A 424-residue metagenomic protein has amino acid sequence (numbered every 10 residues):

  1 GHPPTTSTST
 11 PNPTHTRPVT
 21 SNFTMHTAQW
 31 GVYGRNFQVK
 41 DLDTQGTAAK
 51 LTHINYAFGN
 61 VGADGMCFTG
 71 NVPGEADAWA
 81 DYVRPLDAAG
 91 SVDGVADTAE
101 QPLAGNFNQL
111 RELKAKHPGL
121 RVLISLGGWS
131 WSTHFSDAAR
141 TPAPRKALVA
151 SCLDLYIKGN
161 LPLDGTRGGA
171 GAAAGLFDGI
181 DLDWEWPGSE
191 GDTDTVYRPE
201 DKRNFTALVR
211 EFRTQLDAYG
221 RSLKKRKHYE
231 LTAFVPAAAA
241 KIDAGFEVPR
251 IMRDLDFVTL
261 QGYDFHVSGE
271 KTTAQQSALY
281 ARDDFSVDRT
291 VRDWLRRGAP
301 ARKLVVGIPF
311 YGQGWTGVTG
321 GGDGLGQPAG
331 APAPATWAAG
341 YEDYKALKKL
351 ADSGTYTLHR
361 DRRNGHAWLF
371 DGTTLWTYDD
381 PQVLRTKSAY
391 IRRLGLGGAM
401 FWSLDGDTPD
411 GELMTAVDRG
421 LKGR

Functional and structural regions predicted by a protein language model:
R17-R167, E200, M414: Glycan-recognition patch characteristic of GH18 chitinases/ENGases and related GlcNAc/peptidoglycan-binding proteins
A28-Y33, F58-A63, G128-T133, W184-G191 (+4 more regions): Solvent-exposed loop/turn segments at secondary-structure junctions within structured extracellular/periplasmic domains
I54, I124, L182, F212 (+4 more regions): Conserved, mostly hydrophobic/aromatic
G62, A80-D87, Q313-G314, G321 (+1 more regions): Acidic/aromatic/glycine-rich contiguous surface patches that form carbohydrate-binding/processing clefts and analogous
T69-V92, P187-A346: Substrate-binding surface in catalytic domains of secreted glycosidases
G127-G128, Y156-P199, D264: Active-site groove signature of glycoside hydrolases
T141-I180, L208-L216, D243-D254: An active-site-proximal structural segment forming one wall of the substrate-binding cleft that immediately precedes
A335-G395: Hydrophobic, secondary-structure "cap" segments at the distal end of domains
